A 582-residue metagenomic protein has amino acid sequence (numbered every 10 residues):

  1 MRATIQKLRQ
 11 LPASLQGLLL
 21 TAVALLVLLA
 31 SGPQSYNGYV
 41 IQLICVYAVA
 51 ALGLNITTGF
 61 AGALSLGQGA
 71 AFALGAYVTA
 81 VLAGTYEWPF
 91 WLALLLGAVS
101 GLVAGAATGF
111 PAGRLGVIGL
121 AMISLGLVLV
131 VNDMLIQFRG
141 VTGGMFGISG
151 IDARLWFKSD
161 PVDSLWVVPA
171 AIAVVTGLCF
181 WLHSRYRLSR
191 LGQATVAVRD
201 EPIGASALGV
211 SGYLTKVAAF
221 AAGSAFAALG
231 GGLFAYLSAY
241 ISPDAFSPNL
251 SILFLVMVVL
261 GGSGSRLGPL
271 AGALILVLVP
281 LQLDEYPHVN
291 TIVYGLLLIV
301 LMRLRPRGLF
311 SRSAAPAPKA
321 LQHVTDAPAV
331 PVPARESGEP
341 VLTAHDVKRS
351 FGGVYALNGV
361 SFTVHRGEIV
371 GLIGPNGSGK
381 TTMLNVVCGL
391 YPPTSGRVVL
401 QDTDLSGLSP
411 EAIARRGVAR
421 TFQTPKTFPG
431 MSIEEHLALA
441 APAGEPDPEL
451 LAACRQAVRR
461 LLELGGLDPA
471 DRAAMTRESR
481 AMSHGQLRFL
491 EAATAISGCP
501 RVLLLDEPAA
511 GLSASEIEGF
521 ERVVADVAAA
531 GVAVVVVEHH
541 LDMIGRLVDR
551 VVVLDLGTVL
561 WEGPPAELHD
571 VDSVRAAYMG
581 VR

Functional and structural regions predicted by a protein language model:
R2-A329: Transmembrane alpha-helices and adjacent helix-loop boundaries
V370-P375: The feature captures the beta-strand-to-loop junction immediately N-terminal to the Walker
C388: Helix-to-loop junction immediately C-terminal to a conserved catalytic motif
G396-T403, R416: Conserved ABC transporter NBD signature motif
L503-E507: Catalytic Walker B motif of ABC-type/P-loop ATPase nucleotide-binding domains
I544-R546: A short, surface-exposed alpha-helical micro-motif characterized by mixed small hydrophobic and charged/polar residues
